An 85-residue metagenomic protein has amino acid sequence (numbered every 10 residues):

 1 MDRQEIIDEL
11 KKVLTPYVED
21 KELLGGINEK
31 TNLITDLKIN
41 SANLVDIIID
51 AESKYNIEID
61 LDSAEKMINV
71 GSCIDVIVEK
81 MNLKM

Functional and structural regions predicted by a protein language model:
D2-I39, S53-K54, D62-M85: Phosphopantetheine-dependent thiolation modules in NRPS/PKS and related acyl-activating systems
N43: Two-component histidine kinase catalytic core, primarily the HATPase_c
